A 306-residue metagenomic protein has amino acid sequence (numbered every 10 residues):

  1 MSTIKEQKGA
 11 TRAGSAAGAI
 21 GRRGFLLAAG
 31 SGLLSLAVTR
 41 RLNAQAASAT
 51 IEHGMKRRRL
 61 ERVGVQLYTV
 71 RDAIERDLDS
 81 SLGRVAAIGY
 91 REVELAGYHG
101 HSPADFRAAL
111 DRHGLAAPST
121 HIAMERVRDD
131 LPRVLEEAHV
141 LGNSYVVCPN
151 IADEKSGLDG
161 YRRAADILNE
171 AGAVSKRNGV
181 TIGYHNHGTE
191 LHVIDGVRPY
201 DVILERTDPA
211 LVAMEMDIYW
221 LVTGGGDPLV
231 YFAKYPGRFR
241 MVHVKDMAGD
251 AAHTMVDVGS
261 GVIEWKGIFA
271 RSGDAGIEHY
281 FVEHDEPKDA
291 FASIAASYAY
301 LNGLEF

Functional and structural regions predicted by a protein language model:
M1-I20: N-terminal secretory signal peptides
G18-L27, L33-M55: N-terminal twin-arginine translocation
A29-G30, S35, E92, A116 (+3 more regions): Active-site acidic/histidine proton-transfer and metal-coordination neighborhood in alpha/beta enzyme cores
R40-E75, R84: C-terminal segment of N-terminal export signals and the immediately downstream linker at the start of the mature
H53-R58, G83-A87, H101-A117, D130-N143 (+4 more regions): Acidic (Asp/Glu)-rich catalytic clusters
E61-Q66, V93, A117-T120, V146-C148 (+4 more regions): Hydrophobic faces of well-ordered beta-strands that scaffold small-molecule active sites in alpha/beta enzyme cores
V65, V85, V93, L110 (+5 more regions): Conserved, mostly hydrophobic/aromatic
R177-V262, F269-D274: Acidic/histidine-rich catalytic cores of soluble enzymes
